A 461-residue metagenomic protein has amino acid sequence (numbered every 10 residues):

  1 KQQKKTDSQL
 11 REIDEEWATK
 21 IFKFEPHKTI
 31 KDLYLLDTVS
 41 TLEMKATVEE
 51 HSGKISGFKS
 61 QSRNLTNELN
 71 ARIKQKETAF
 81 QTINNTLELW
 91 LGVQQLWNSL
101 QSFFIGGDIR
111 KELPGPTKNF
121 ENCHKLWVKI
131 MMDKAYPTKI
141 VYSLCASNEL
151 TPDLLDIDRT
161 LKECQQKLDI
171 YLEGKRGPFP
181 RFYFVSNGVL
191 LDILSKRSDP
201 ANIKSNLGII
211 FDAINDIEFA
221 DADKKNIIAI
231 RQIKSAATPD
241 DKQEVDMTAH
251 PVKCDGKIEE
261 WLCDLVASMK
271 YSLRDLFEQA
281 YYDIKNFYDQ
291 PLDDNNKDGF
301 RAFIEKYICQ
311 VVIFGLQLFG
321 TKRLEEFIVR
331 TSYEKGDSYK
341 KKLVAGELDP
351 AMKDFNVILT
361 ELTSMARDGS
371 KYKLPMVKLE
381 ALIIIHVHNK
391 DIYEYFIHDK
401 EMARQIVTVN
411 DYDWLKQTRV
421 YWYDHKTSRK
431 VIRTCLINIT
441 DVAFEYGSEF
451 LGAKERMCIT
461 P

Functional and structural regions predicted by a protein language model:
K1-D283, F287-D294, Y307, F314: Extended alpha-helical scaffold segments
K204, G208-F211, N215-I459: Extended, charged/polar low-complexity intrinsically disordered regions
